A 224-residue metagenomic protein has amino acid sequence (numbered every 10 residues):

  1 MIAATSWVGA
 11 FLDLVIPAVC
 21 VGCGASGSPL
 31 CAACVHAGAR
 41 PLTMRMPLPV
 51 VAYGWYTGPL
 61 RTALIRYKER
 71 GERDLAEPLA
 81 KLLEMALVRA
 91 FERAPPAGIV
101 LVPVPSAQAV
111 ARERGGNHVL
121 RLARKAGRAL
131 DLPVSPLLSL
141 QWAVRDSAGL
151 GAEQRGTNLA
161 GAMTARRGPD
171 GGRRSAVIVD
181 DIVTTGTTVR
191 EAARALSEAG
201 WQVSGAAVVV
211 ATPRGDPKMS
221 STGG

Functional and structural regions predicted by a protein language model:
M1-G224: Glycine-rich phosphate/pyrophosphate-handling loop used in enzymes and phosphotransfer proteins
